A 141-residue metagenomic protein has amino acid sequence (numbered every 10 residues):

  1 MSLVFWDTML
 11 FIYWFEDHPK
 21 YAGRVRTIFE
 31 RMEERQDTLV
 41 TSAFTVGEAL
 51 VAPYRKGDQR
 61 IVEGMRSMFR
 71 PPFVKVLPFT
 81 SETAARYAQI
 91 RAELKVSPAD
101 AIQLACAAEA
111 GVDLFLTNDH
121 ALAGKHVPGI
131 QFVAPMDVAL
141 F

Functional and structural regions predicted by a protein language model:
M1-T41, Y54-S67, H120, F132-F141: Short, well-structured N-terminal submotif of metal-dependent ribonuclease cores
S2-L3, K75, L104-F141: Acidic, PIN/NYN-like endoribonuclease modules and their adjacent C-terminal/linker elements
L10, T45, T83, I102-Q103 (+1 more regions): Alpha-helix capping/helix-boundary segments
W14, V76, V96, F115: Conserved SAM-binding loop
F15, P53, R91, H126-V127: Short, flexible helix/strand-to-coil boundary loops that buttress conserved ligand/catalytic motifs in alpha/beta
D17, F44, P71-A92: Acidic catalytic patch
S42, F79, A99, N118: Replace "coordinates the UDP/GDP/TDP-sugar" with "coordinates nucleotide-activated sugar donors
